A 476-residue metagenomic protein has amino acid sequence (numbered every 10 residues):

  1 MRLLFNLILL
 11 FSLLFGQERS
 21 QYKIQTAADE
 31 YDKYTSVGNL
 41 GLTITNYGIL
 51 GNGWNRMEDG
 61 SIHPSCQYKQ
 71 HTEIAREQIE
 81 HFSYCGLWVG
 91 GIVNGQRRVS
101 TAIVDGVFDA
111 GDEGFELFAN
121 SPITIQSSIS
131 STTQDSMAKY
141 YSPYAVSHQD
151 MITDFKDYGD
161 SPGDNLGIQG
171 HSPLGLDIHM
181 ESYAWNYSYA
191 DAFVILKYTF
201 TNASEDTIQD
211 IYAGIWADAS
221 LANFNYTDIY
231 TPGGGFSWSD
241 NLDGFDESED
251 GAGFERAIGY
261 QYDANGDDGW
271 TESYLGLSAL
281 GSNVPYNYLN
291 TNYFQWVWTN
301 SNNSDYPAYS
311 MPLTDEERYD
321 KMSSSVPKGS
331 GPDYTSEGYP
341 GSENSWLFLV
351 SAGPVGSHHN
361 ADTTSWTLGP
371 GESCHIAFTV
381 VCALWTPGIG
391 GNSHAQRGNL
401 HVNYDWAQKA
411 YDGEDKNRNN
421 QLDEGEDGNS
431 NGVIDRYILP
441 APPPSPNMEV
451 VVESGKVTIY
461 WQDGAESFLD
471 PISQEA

Functional and structural regions predicted by a protein language model:
L4-G16: Hydrophobic h-region of N-terminal signal peptides that target proteins for export in Gram-negative bacteria
Q17-A476: Extracellular/surface-associated beta-sandwich interaction domains
